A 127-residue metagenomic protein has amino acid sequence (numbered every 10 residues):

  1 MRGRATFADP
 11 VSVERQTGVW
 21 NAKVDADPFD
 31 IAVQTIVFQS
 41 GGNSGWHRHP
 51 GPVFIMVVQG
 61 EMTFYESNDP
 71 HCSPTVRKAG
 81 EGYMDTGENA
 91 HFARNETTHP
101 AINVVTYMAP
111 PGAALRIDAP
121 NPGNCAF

Functional and structural regions predicted by a protein language model:
M1-A32, S73-V76, A119-F127: A short, N-terminal "cap"/entry segment at the start of jelly-roll beta-barrel domains of the cupin/DSBH fold
D25-F29, R48-H49, M56, V76 (+1 more regions): Extracellular/periplasmic catalytic domains that process cell-envelope and extracellular macromolecules
A26-P28, F38-Q39, S67-E88: Short acidic-glycine-tyrosine-enriched beta hairpin
D27-P50: Short, surface-exposed binding/anchoring microloops in extracellular/periplasmic proteins
W46, F64-Y65, S73, D85 (+1 more regions): Short beta-strand His + acidic residue motifs that chelate non-heme Fe in jelly-roll/DSBH and cupin folds
H49-P70, A79: Glycine- and acidic-residue-biased ligand/ion/polar-headgroup-sensing regions
K78, E88-A114: Ligand-binding loop in jelly-roll beta-barrel domains
M84, E88-F92, A113-A126: N-terminal leader/targeting pre-sequences
